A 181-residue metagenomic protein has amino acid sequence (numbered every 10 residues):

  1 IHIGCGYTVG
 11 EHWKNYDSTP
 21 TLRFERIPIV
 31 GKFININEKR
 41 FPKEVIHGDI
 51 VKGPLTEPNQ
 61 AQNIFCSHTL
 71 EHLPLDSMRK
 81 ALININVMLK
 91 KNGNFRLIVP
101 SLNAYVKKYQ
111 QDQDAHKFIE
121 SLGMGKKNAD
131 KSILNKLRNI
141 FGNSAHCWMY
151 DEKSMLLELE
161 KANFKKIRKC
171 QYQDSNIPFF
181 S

Functional and structural regions predicted by a protein language model:
I1-K107, K153: Conserved SAM-binding loop
L75-S181: S-adenosyl-L-methionine-dependent methyltransferase catalytic module, highlighting the catalytic core
